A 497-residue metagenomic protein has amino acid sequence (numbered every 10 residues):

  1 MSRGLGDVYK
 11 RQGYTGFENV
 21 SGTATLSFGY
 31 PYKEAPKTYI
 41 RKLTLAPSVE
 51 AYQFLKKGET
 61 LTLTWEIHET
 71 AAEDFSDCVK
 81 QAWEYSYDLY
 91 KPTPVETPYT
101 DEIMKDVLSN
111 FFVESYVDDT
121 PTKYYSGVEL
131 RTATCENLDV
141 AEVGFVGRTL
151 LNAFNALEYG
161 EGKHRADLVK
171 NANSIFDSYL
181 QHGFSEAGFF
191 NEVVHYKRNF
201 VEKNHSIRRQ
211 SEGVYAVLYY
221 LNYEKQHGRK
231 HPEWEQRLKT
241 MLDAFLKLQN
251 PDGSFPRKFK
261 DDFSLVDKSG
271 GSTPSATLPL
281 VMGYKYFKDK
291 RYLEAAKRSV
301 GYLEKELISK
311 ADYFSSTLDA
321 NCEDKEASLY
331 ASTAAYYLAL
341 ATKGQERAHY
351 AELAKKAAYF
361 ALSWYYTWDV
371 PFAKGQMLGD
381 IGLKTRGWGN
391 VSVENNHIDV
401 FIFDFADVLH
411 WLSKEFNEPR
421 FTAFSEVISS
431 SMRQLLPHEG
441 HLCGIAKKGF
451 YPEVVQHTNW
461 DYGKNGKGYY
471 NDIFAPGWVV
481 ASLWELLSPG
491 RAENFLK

Functional and structural regions predicted by a protein language model:
G4-Y9: Short, small-residue-biased leader/transition segments that mark boundaries at the very start of proteins
Y52-S76: Short Pro-Gly-centered flexible turn/kink motifs
L55, E73-E142, S174, S178-V193 (+5 more regions): Low-complexity, Ser/Thr/Pro/Gly-enriched N-terminal "stalk/linker" regions
C78-E114, K163-H182, Q226-L246, K288-K305 (+3 more regions): Extended, well-ordered alpha-helical scaffold segments
T120-E142, A187-R209, S254-S275, D312-A334 (+2 more regions): Carbohydrate-binding/catalytic loop surfaces
L150-A166, E212-K230, S275-D289, Y330-E346 (+3 more regions): Well-ordered alpha-helical scaffold segments within catalytic/enzyme domains
A166-E212, Q236-K247, S254-P256, R298-L307 (+1 more regions): Helix-terminus loop motifs that line ligand-binding clefts
L248, V300-Y313, T317, T342-I473 (+1 more regions): Non-catalytic carbohydrate-binding regions of carbohydrate-active enzymes
